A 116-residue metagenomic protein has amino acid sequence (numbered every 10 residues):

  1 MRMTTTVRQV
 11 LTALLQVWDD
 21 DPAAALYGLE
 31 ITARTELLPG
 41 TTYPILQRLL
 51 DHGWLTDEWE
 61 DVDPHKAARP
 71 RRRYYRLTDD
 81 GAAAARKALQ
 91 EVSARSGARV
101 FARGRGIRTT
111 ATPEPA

Functional and structural regions predicted by a protein language model:
R2-Y43: N-terminal helix-turn-helix DNA-binding core of bacterial DNA-binding proteins
D20, D51-L55, G81-A83: Short, charged/polar surface micro-motifs in flexible loops or helix N-caps
A33, L50-D51: Alpha-helical residues within the helix-turn-helix
R34, Y74-R76: Short aromatic/hydrophobic contact patches that present stacked aromatics for nucleic-acid/ligand binding
Y43-L50: Short, hydrophobic-biased segments on the C-terminal half of alpha helices that form "recognition helices"
H52-A68, R76: Beta-hairpin "wing" of winged helix-turn-helix
R71: Exposed loop/turn and edge beta-strand positions of beta-sandwich/beta-sheet ligand-binding modules
D80-A116: Amphipathic alpha-helical dimerization/coiled-coil segments that flank or bridge DNA-binding/regulatory modules
